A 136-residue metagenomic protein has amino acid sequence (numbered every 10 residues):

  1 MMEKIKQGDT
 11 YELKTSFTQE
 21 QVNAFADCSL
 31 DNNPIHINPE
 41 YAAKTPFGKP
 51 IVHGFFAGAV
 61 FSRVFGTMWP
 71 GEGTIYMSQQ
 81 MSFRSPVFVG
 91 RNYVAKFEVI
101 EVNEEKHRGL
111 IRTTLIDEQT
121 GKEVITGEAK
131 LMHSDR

Functional and structural regions predicted by a protein language model:
M1-T10, V87-R136: HotDog/MaoC-like acyl-thioester-processing domains
M1-T74: Hot-dog-fold acyl-thioester-processing enzymes
L13, K49-P50, G73-R84, L110-E123: Hydrophobic transmembrane alpha-helix bundles
N32, P50, F56-G58, Q79 (+3 more regions): Functionally constrained cores in energy, signaling, and assembly domains
A42-F47, M81, I125-M132: Short C-terminal domain-edge/linker segments immediately following a structured domain
T67-A95: Mid-chain, well-packed structural core segment of small domains
